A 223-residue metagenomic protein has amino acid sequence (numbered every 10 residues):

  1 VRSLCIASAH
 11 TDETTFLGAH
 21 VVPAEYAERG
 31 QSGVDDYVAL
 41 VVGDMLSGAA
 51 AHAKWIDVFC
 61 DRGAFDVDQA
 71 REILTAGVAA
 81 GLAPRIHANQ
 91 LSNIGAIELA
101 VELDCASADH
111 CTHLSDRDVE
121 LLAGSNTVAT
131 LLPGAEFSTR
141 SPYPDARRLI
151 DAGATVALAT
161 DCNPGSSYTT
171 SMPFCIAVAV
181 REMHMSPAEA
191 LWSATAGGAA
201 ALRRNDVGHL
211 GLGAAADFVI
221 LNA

Functional and structural regions predicted by a protein language model:
V1-G95: Metal-coordinating catalytic core of metallo-dependent amide/deamination hydrolases
W55-V58, S107-H110, F218: Well-ordered beta-strand positions
A83-P84, N93-H209, L221-N222: Active-site-adjacent C-terminal substructures of enzyme catalytic domains
G213-A216: Loop/turn positions that initiate beta-strands
